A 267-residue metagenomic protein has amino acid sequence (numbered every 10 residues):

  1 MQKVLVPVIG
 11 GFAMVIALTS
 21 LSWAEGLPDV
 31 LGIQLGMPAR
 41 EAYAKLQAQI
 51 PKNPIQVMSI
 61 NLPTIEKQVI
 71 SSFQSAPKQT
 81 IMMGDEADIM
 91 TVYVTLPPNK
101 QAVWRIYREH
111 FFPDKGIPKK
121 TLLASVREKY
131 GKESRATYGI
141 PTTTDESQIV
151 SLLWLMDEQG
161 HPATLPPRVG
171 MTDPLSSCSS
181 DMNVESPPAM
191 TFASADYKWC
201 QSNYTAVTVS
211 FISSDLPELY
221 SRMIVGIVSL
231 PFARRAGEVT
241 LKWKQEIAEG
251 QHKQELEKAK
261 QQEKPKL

Functional and structural regions predicted by a protein language model:
M1-G10: Bacterial N-terminal signal peptides that target proteins for export
I9-T19: Bacterial N-terminal signal peptides
M14-V15, G36, R40, D88: Intrinsically disordered, low-complexity, compositionally biased regions/tails
T19, A42, A76-P77: Short, charged, low-hydrophobicity "junction" segments
E25-E66, R108-L267: Non-cytosolic coordination micro-motifs
I65-G116: Mid-chain, structured segments of secreted extracytoplasmic proteins
